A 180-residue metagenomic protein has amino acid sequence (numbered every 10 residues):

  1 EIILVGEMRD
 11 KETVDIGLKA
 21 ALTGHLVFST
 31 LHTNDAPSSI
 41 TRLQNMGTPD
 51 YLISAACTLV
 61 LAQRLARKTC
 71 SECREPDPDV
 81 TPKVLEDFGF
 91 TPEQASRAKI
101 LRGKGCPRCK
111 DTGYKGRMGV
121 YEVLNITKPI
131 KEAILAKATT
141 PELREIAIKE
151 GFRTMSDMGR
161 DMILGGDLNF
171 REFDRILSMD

Functional and structural regions predicted by a protein language model:
E1-D180: Short, flexible helix-loop junctions that flank or precede catalytic/ligand sites
